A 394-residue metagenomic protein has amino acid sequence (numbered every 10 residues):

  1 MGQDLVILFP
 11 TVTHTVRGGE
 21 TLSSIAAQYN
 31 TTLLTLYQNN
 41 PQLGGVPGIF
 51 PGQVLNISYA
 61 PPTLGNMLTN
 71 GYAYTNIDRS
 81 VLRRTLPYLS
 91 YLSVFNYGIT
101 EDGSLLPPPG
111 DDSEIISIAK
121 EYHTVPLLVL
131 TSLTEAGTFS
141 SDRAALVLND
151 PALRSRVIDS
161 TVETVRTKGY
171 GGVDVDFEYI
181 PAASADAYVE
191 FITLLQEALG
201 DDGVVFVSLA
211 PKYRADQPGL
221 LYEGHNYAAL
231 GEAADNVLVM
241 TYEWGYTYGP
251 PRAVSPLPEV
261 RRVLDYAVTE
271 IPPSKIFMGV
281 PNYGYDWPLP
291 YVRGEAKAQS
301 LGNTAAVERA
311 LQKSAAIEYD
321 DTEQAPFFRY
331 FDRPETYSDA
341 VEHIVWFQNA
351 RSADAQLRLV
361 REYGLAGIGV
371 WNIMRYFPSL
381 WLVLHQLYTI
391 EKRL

Functional and structural regions predicted by a protein language model:
Q3-N30, Q53: Primarily a LysM-type cell-wall glycan-binding module
A60-S160: Glycan-recognition patch characteristic of GH18 chitinases/ENGases and related GlcNAc/peptidoglycan-binding proteins
A73-Y88, P151-R166, G219-A228, Q348-R361: Short, acidic/polar
L92, V175, V237, M278 (+2 more regions): Conserved, mostly hydrophobic/aromatic
S93-N96, R156-A187, N236-P250: Active-site groove signature of glycoside hydrolases
E101-G110, A185-K313: Substrate-binding surface in catalytic domains of secreted glycosidases
V129-A144, N282-R358, H385-L394: Glycan-binding loop/region signatures in secreted carbohydrate-active enzymes
Q356-L394: Acidic/aromatic/glycine-rich contiguous surface patches that form carbohydrate-binding/processing clefts and analogous
